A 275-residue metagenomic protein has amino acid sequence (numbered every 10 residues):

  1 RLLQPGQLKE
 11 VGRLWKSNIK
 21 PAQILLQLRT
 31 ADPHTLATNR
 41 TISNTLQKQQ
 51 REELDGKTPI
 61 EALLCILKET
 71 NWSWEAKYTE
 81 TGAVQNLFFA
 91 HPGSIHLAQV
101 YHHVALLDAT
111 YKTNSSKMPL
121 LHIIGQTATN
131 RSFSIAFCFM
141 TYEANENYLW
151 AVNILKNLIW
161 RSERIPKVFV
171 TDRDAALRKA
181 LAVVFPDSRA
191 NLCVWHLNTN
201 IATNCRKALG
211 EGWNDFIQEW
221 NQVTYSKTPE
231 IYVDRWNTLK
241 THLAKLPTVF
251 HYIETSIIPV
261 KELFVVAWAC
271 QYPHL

Functional and structural regions predicted by a protein language model:
R1-L3, N114-S116, F137-S162: Active-site beta-loop-alpha junctions of metal-dependent nucleic acid enzymes, especially the RNase H-like/DDE
R1-R13, H96: Basic, short loop/linker segments at the boundary and entry of helix-turn-helix/winged-helix-like folds
G12, N86-A90, H102-A109, T113 (+7 more regions): Conserved, well-structured core segments
S17-Q23, L28, P33, L46-G56 (+4 more regions): Extended amphipathic alpha-helical interaction segments
I24, T38, D108, S132: Conserved hydrophobic/aromatic pocket- or pore-lining residues that grip, position, or stack substrates in active sites
R29, I42, S94, T110-K112 (+5 more regions): Conserved beta-strand elements of beta-rich interaction domains across eukaryotes, especially beta-propellers
H34-R40: Classical protein tyrosine phosphatase
Q49-T127: Structured nucleic-acid-interacting core domains from mobile-element enzymes and related host factors, especially RNase
